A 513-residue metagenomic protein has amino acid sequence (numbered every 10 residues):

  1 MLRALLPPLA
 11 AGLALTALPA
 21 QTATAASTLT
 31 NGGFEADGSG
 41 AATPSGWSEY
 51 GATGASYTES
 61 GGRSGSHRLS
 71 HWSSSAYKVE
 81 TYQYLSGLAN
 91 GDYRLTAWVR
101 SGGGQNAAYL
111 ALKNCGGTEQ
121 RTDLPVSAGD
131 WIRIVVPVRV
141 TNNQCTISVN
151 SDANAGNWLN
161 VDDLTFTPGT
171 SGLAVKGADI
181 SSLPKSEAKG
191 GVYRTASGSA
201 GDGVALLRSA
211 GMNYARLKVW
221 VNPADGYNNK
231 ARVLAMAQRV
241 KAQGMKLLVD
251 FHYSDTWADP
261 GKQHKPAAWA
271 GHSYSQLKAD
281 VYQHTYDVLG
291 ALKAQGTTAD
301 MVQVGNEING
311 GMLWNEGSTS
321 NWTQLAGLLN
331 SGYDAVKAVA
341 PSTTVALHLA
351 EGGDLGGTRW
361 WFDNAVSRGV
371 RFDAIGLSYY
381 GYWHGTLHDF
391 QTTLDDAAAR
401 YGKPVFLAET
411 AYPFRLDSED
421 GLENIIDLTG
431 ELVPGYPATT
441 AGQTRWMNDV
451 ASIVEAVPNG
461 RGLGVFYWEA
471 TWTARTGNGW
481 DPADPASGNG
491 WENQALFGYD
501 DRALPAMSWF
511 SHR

Functional and structural regions predicted by a protein language model:
S27, G33-A76, D202: Extracellular glycan-recognition surfaces and repeat-rich motifs
F34, V135-L164: Extracellular beta-strand ligand-recognition surfaces/modules
F34, V79-Q105, I134-V138, D163-L164 (+2 more regions): Extra-cytoplasmic beta-strand recognition segments
A42-G46, V79-T81, G103-N114, C145-V149: Beta-strand acidic-aromatic groove motif in beta-rich domains, primarily in extracellular
C115-Q144: Extracellular carbohydrate recognition and processing domains and analogous Trp-centered ligand-binding platforms
A188-V192, T392, D396, R415-D449 (+2 more regions): Aromatic-rich peripheral "rim/lid" segments of glycoside hydrolase catalytic domains that contact and position glycan
G203-V204, A338-T344, G357-V433, T440-T444 (+1 more regions): Glycoside hydrolase catalytic-domain groove-lining segments
N229-L234, D259-F372, G385-L394, R400 (+2 more regions): Active-site cleft segment of glycoside hydrolase catalytic domains centered on the general acid/base Glu
